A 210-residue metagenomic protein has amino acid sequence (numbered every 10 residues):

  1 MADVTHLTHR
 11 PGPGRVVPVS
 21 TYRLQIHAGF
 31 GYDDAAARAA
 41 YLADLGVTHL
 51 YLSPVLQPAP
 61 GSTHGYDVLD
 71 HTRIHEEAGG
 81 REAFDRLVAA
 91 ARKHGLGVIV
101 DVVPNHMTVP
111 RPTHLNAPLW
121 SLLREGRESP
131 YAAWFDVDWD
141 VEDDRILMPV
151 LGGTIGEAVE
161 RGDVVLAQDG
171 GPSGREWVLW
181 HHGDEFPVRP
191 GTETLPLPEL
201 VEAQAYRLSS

Functional and structural regions predicted by a protein language model:
A2-S210: Acidic/aromatic-lined carbohydrate-recognition and catalytic surfaces of CAZymes acting on diverse glycans
